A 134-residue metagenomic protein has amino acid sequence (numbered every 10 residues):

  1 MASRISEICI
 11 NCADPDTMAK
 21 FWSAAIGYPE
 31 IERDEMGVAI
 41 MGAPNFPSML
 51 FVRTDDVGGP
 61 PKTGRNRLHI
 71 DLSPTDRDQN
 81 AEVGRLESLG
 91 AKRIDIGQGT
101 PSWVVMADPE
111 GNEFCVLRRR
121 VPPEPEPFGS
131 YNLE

Functional and structural regions predicted by a protein language model:
M1-E32, M41-D95, A107-E134: Glyoxalase I/VOC metalloenzyme domain signal
E35-M36, G99-S102: Short acidic/glycine-enriched loop/turn segments that link adjacent beta-strands
